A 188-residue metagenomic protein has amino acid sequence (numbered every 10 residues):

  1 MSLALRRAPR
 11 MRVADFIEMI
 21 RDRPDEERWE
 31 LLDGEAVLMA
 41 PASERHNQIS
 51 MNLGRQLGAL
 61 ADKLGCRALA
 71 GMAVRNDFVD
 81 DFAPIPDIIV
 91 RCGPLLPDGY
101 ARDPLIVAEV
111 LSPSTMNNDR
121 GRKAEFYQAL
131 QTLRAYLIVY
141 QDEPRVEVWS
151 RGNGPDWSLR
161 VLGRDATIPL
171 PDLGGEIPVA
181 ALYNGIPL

Functional and structural regions predicted by a protein language model:
M1-L188: Gly/Pro/Ser/Thr-rich low-complexity, intrinsically disordered segments predominantly at protein N-termini
